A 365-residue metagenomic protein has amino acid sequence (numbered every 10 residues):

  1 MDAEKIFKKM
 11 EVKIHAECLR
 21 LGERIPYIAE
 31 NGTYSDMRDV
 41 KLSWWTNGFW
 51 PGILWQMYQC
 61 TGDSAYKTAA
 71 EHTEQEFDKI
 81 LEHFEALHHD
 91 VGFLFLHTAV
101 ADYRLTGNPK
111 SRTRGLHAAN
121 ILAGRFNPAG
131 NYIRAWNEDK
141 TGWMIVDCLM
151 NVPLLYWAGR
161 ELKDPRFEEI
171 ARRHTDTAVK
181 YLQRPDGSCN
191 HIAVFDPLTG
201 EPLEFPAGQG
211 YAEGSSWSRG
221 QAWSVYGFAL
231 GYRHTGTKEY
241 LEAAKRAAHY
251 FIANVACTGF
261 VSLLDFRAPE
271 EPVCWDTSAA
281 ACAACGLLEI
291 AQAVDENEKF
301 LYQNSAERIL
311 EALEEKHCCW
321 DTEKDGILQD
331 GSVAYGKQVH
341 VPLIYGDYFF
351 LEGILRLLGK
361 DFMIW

Functional and structural regions predicted by a protein language model:
M1-W365: Glycan-recognition and catalytic cores of secretory/periplasmic carbohydrate-active enzymes
